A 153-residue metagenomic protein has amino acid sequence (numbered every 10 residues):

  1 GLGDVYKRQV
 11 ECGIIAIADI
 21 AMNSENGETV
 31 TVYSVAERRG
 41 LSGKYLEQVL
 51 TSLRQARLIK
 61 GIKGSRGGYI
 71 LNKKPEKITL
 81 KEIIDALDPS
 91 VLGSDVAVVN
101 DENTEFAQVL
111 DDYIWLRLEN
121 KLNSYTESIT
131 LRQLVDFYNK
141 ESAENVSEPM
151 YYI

Functional and structural regions predicted by a protein language model:
G1-V5: Short, small-residue-biased leader/transition segments that mark boundaries at the very start of proteins
R8-E11, A18-L41: N-terminal helix-turn-helix DNA-binding core of bacterial DNA-binding proteins
K44: Key DNA-contact positions within bacterial/archaeal DNA-binding proteins
L50-T51: Short, hydrophobic-biased segments on the C-terminal half of alpha helices that form "recognition helices"
R57: Glycine-centered, phosphate/nucleic-acid-interacting loop/turn motifs that mediate DNA/RNA or nucleotide
S65-N72: Minor-groove-contacting beta-hairpin "wing" of winged helix-turn-helix DNA-binding domains
P75-V99, N120: Conserved segment of winged-helix/HTH DNA-binding domains
V99-I153: C-terminal regulatory/oligomerization modules of transcriptional regulators
